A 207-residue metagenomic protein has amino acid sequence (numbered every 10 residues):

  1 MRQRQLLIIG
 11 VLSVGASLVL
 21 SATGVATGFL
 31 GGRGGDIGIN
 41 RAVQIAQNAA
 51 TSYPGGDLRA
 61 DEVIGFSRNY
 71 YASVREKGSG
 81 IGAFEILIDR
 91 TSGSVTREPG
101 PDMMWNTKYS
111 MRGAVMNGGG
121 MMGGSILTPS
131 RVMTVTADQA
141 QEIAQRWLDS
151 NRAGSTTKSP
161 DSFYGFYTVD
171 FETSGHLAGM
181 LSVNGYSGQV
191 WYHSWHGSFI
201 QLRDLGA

Functional and structural regions predicted by a protein language model:
M1-S13: N-terminal Sec-pathway targeting helices
L12-G24: Hydrophobic core
S21-A207: Extracellular/periplasmic low-complexity linear segments
